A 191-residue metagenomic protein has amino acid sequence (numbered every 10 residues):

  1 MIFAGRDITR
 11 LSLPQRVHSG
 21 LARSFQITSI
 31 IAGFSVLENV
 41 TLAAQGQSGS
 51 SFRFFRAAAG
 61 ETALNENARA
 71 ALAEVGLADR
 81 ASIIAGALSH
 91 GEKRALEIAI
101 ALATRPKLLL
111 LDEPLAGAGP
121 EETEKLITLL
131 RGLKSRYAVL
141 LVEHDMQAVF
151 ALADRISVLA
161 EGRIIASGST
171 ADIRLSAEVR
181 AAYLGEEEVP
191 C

Functional and structural regions predicted by a protein language model:
M1-C191: Glycine-rich phosphate-binding loops of nucleotide-dependent enzymes
